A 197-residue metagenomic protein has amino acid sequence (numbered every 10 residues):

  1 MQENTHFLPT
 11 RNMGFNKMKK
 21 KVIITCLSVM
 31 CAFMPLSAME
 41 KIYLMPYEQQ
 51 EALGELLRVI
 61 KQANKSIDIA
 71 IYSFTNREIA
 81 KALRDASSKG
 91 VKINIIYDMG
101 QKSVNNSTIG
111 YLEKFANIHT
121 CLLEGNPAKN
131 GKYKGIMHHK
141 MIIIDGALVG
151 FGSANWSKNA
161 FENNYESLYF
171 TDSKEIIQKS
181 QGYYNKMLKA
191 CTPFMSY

Functional and structural regions predicted by a protein language model:
F7-L8: Short hydrophobic targeting helices and cationic amphipathic motifs that mediate membrane/organellar targeting
N16-I23: Bacterial N-terminal signal peptides that target proteins for export
C26-A32: Bacterial N-terminal signal peptides
S37-Q62, D85-Y197: HKD-type phospholipase D/PLD-like phosphodiesterase module
Y72-E78, G100-S103: Acidic, metal-coordinating catalytic cores used for nucleic-acid/nucleotide bond scission and strand-transfer chemistry
R77-S87: Histidine-anchored nucleotide/phosphate-binding helix
